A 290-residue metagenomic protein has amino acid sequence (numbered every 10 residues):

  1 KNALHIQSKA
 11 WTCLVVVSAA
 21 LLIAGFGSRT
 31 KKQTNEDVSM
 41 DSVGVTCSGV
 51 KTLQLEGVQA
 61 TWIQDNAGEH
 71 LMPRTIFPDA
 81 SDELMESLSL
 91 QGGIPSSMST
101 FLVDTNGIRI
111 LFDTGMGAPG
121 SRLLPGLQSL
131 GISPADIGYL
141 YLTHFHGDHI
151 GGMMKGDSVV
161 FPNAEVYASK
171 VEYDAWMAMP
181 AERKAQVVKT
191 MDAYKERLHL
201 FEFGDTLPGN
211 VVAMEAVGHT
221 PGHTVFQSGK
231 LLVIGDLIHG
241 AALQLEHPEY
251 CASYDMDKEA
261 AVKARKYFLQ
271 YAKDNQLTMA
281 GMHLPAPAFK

Functional and structural regions predicted by a protein language model:
N2-L14: Bacterial N-terminal signal peptides that target proteins for export
W11, I23-E36: Bacterial Sec-dependent signal peptides at the C-terminal "C-region" and cleavage site
L14-L22: Bacterial N-terminal signal peptides
C47-S129, V225-I238: Conserved beta-strand hairpin/beta-sheet module of binuclear metal-dependent hydrolase folds, prominently
L71, R109, G115-E196: Active-site HxH/HxHxD metal-binding segment of metal-dependent hydrolases
L111-T114, G138-D148, Y167-S169, E215-G218 (+4 more regions): Active-site neighborhood of phospho(di)ester-bond hydrolases with catalytic His/Asp-centered motifs
D136, N163-E215, T220, A260-Q276: Metallo-beta-lactamase
P221, K230-K290: Cap/insert and terminal regions of metallo-dependent hydrolase folds
